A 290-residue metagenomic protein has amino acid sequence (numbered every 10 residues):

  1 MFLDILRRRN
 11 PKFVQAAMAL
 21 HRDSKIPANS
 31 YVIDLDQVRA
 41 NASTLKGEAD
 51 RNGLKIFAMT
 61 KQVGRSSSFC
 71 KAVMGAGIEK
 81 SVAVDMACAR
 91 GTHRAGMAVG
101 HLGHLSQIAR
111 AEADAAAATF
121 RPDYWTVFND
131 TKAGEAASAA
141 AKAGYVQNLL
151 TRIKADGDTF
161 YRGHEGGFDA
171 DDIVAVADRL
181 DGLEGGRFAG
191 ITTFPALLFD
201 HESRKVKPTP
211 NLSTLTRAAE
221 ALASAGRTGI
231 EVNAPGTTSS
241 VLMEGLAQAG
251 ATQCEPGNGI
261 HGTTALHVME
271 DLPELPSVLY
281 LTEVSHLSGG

Functional and structural regions predicted by a protein language model:
M1, K12-I33: Generic N-terminal amphipathic, Lys/Arg-enriched alpha-helix
V14-M18, V38-Q62: N-terminal glycine-rich anion-binding loops that anchor highly charged ligand groups
Y31, L35, T126, G166 (+1 more regions): Flexible, glycine- and charge-enriched loops at secondary-structure boundaries
D36-T44, P210, T214-R217: A non-catalytic, amphipathic alpha-helix used as a structural packing/dimerization or gating element in enzyme scaffolds
F57-T193, L197-F199: Active-site-proximal beta-alpha core segment in soluble small-molecule metabolic enzymes
A155-L272: Active-site loop/helix belt of alpha/beta enzymes
G262-G290: Charged (often Lys/Glu-rich) extended helix/loop segments that serve as interaction or gating elements
